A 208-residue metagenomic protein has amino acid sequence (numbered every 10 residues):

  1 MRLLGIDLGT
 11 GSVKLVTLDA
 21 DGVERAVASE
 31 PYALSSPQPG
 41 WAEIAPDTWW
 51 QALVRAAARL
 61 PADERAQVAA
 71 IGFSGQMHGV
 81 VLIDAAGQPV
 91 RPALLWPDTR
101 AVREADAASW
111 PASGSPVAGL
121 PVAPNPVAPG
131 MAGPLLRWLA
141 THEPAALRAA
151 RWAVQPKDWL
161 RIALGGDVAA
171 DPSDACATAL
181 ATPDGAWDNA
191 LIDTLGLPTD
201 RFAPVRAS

Functional and structural regions predicted by a protein language model:
M1-P92, A149, A203-P204: N-terminal glycine/serine-rich phosphate-binding loop of ATP-dependent small-molecule kinases, especially carbohydrate
G5, W96, P156: Generic enzyme active-site microenvironment
L8-T10, L120-S208: Gly/Ser/Thr-rich active-site cleft segment
D21, M77, T99, K157-W159 (+1 more regions): Short glycine-enriched loops at secondary-structure junctions
S36-G40, E104-A107, L180-A181: Short, charged, surface-exposed secondary-structure boundary motifs
W41, W49-W50, W96, W138 (+2 more regions): Signature tryptophan residues that serve as conserved aromatic anchors
A58-L136: Active-site phosphate-binding/coordination module
